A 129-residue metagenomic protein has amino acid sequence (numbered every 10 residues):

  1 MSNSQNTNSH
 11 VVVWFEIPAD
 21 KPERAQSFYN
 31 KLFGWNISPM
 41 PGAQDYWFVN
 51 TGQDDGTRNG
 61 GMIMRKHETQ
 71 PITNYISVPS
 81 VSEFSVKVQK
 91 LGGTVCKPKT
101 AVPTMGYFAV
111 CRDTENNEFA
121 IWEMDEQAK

Functional and structural regions predicted by a protein language model:
M1-Q26, I72-N74, M124-K129: N-terminal beta-strand motif that seeds the catalytic metal site of vicinal oxygen chelate
S9-G56: Core segments of cupin and vicinal oxygen chelate
V11-D20, R65-K90, Y107-R112: Vicinal oxygen chelate
A25-Y29, V88, N116: Conserved active-site tyrosine of GNAT-family acetyltransferases
I37-G42, K99-V102, E126-K129: Conserved catalytic-core motifs of GNAT/GCN5-like acyltransferases
A43-Y46, E68-Q70, V102-Y107: Short acidic/glycine-enriched loop/turn segments that link adjacent beta-strands
V49-D54, C111-T114, M124: Active-site beta-strand termini and strand-to-loop segments that position acidic
